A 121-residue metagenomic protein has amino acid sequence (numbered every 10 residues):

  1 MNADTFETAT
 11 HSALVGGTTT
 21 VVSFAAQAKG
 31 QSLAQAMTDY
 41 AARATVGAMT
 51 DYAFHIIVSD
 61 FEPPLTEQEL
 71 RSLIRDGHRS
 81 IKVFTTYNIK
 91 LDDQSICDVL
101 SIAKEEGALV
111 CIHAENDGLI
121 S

Functional and structural regions predicted by a protein language model:
M1-T10: Di-metal (Zn2+ and/or Mg2+/Mn2+) metal-binding site signature of metallo-dependent hydrolases with the MBL/beta-CASP
T10-S121: Divalent-metal coordination cores built from histidine and acidic residues
